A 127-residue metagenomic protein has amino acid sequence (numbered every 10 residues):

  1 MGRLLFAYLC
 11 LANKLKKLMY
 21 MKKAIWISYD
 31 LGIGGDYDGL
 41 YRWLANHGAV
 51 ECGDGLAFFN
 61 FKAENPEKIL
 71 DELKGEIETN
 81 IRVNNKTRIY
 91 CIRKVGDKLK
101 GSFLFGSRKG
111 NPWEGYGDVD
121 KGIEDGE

Functional and structural regions predicted by a protein language model:
L5-L15, I69-E127: Charged interaction segments
L15-N65: Extended, hydrophobic alpha-helical segments
